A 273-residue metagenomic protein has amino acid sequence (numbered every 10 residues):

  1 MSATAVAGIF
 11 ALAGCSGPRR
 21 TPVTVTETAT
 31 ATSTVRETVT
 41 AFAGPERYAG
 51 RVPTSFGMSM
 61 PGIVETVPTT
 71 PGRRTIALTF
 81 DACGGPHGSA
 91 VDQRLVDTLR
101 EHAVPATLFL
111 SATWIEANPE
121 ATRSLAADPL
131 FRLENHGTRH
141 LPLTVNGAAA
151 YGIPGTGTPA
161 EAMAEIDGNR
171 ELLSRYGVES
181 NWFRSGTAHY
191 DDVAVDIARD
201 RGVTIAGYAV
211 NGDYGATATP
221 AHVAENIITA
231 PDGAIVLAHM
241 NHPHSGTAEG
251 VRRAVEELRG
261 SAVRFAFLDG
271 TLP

Functional and structural regions predicted by a protein language model:
M1-G17: N-terminal export signals
T4, T28-T32, T79, D92 (+2 more regions): Ser/Thr-centric signal marking residues that sit in or immediately flank functional binding/regulatory motifs
A11, E134, E165: Conserved Rossmann-like nucleotide-binding pocket used by diverse enzymes that bind dinucleotide cofactors
C15, T70, C83, D167 (+1 more regions): Functionally engaged cysteine thiol sites
P22-A41: Extracellular mucin-like PTS domains
F42-V145, A149-A150, G157, E171-S174 (+1 more regions): Active-site beta->alpha N-cap acidic-glycine motif
E116-E120, H140-L237, N241-V263, D269-P273: Catalytic domains of cell-wall/extracellular-matrix polysaccharide-remodeling enzymes, centered on de-N-acetylation
